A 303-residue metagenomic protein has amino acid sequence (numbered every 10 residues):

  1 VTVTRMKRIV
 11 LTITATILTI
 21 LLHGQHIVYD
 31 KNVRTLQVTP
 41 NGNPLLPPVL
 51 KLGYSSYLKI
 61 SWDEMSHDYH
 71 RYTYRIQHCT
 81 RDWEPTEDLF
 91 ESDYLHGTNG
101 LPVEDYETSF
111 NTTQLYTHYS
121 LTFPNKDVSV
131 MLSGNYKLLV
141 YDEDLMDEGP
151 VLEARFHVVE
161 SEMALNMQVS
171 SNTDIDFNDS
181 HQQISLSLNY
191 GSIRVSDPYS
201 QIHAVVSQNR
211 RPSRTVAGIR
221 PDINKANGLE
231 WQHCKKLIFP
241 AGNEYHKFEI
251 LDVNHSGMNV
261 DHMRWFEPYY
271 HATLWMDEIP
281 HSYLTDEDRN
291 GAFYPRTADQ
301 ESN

Functional and structural regions predicted by a protein language model:
V1-H26: Bacterial Sec-dependent N-terminal signal peptides
V28, V158-H181: Low-complexity, Pro/Ser/Thr- and charge-rich linker/hinge segments at domain boundaries
R34-T80, D176-Y190, Q300-N303: Contiguous beta-strand segments within globular domains
D68-G97, S196-I219: Extended low-complexity, serine/threonine- and proline-enriched intrinsically disordered segments
Y74-I76, G134-Y141, K236-W265: Short, aromatic- and glycine-rich surface loops/edge beta-strands on solvent-exposed regions
P102-D105, F110-P124, K225-K247: Aromatic sugar-binding surface patches on proteins that engage polysaccharides or sugar-phosphate polymers
L115-D127, S133-E143: Ligand-binding face of N-terminal immunoglobulin V-set domains in extracellular IgSF glycoproteins
S282-N303: Basic K/R-rich, polyanion-interacting modules in nucleoproteins and related proteins
